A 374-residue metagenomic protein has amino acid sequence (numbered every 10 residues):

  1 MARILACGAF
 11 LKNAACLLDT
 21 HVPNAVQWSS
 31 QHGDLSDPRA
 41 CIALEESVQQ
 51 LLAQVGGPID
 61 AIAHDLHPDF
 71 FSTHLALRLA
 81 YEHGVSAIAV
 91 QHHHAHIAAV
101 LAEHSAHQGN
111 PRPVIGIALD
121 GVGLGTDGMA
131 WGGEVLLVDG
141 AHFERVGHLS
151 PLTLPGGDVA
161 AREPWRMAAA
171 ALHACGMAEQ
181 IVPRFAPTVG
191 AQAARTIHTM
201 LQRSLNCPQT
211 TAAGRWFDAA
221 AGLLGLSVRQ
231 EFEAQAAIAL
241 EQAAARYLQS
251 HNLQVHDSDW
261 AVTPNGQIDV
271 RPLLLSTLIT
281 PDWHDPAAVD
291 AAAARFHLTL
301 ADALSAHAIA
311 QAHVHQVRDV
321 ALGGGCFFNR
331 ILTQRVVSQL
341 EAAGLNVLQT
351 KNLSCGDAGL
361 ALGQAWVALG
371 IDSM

Functional and structural regions predicted by a protein language model:
M1-A2, A89-G116: Conserved phosphate-binding catalytic cores of ATP/NTP-utilizing and phosphoryl-transfer enzymes
R3-A6, A63, V114-A118, T210 (+1 more regions): Short glycine-aspartate micro-motif
L11-I42, E46, G176-M200, S204-V317 (+1 more regions): A contiguous, well-structured pocket-lining segment that forms one wall/lid of small-molecule binding clefts in soluble
G56-D69, H315-C326: Short glycine-rich phosphate-binding loop at a beta-alpha junction
D65, H83-H96, D319-G323, R330 (+1 more regions): Conserved phosphate-binding/catalytic loops in two-lobed NTP-binding clefts
P68-H83, V122, T126-V138, R330-S338: Short Gly/Thr/Asp-enriched flexible loops that form oxyanion-binding sites at enzyme active sites
P113-H173, A194-Y247: Glycine-rich phosphate-binding loop of actin/hexokinase-like ATP-binding domains
Q180-R184, A365-M374: Acidic, glycine/GT-rich loop-and beta-edge segments that sit at the periphery of enzyme/chaperone cores
